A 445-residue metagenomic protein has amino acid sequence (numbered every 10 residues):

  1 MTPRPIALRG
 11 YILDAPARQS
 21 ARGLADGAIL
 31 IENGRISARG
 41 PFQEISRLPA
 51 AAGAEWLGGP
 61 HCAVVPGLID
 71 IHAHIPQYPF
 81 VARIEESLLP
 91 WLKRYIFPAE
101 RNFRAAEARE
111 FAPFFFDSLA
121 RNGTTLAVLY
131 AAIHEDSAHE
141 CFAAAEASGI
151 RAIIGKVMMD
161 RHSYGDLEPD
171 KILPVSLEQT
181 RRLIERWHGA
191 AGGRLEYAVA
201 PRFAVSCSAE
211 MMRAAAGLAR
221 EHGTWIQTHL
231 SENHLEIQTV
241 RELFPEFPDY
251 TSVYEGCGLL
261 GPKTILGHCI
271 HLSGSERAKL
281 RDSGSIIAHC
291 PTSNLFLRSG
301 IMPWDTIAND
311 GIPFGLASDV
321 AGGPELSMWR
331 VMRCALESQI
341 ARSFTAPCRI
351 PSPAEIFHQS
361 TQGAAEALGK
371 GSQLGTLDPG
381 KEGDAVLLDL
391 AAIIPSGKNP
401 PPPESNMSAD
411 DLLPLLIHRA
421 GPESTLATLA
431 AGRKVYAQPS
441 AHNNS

Functional and structural regions predicted by a protein language model:
M1-A50, C62-A63: N-terminal metal-binding scaffold of metallo-dependent hydrolase/deaminase domains
T2-G10, R47-W91, P113, A120-R121: Replace "His-x-His-based motif
A17, E382-S440: C-terminal cap of metal-dependent C-N hydrolases
I29, G34, H61, H72 (+15 more regions): Divalent metal-coordination and catalytic microenvironments
P79-E110, K156, R161-P174, N233-K263 (+2 more regions): Active-site gating loops and adjacent loop-to-helix segments of metal-dependent hydrolytic enzymes
A82-I150, S176-G192: Alpha-helical scaffold segments that flank or form the walls of functional sites
D136, E140-C269: Metal-coordinating catalytic core of metallo-dependent amide/deamination hydrolases
G256-K263, D305-G397, P401: His/Asp/Glu-enriched, well-ordered alpha-helical/loop segment that forms or immediately abuts the divalent-metal
